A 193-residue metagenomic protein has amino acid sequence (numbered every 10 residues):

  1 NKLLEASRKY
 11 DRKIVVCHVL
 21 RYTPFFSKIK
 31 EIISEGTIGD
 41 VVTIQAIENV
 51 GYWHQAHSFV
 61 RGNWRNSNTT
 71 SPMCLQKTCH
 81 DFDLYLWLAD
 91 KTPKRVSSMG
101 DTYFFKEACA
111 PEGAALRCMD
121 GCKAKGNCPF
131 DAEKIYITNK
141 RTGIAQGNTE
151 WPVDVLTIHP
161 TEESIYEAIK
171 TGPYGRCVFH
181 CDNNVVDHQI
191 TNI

Functional and structural regions predicted by a protein language model:
N1-K13: Rossmann-fold NAD(P)-binding glycine/threonine-rich loop
Y10-V15, L20-A168, Y174-G175, T191: Predominantly a Rossmann-like dinucleotide-binding segment in NAD(P)-dependent oxidoreductases
T171-I193: Glycine-enriched catalytic-core subsegment of oxygenase/oxidase enzymes
